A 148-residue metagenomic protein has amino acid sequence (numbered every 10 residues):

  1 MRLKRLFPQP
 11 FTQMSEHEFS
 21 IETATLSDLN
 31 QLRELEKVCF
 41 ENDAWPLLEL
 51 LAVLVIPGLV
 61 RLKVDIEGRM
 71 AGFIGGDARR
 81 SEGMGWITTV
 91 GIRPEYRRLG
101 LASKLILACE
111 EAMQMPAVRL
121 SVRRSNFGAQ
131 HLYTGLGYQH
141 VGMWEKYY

Functional and structural regions predicted by a protein language model:
L3-F7, E16-F19, T23-R97, S103-A112 (+1 more regions): Acetyl-CoA-dependent GNAT
D28, N126, Y133: Acidic active-site catalytic centers that drive phospho-/nucleotidyl reactions and related ester hydrolyses
W86-T88, A129-Y133, E145: Conserved N-terminal glycine/acidic-rich loop preference
A102, I106, S125-A129, K146-Y148: Short glycine/proline-centered loop/turn elements that form peptide/ligand docking sites
R119-S121, T134, Q139-Y148: Conserved catalytic-core motifs of GNAT/GCN5-like acyltransferases
